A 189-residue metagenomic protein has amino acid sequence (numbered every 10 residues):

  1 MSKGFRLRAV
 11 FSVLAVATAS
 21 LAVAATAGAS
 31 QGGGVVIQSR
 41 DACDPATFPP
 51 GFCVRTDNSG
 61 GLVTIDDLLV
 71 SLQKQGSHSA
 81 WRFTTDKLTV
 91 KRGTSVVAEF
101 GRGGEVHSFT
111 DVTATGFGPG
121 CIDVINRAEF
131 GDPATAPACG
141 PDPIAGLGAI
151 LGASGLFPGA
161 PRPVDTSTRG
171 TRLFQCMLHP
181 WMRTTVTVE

Functional and structural regions predicted by a protein language model:
K3-A29: Secretory targeting and sorting signals
A24-E189: Extracytoplasmic copper-binding redox domains, predominantly the cupredoxin/blue-copper superfamily
